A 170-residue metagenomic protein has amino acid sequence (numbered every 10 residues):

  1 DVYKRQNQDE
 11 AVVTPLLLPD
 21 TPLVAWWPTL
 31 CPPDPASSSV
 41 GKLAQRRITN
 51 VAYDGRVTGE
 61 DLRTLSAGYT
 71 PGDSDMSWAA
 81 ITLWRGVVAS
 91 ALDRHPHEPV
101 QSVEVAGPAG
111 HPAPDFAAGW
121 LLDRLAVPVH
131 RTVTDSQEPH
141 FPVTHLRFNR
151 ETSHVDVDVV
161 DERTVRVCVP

Functional and structural regions predicted by a protein language model:
V2-Y3: Short, small-residue-biased leader/transition segments that mark boundaries at the very start of proteins
N7-Q8, A113, H140: Short, glycine/acidic-rich beta->alpha junctions
E10-R85, A89: Contiguous mid-protein beta-loop-alpha structural module that forms a pocket-lining wall or clamp of enzyme active
L16-P19, P96-E98, H140: Flexible, charged surface loops at secondary-structure boundaries
R46-R47, R56, R63, R85 (+5 more regions): Arginine residue identity/basic-tract feature
S77-R131: ATP/pyrophosphate-binding catalytic subdomain of soluble kinases
A118-W120, H130-P170: C-terminal structured domains
